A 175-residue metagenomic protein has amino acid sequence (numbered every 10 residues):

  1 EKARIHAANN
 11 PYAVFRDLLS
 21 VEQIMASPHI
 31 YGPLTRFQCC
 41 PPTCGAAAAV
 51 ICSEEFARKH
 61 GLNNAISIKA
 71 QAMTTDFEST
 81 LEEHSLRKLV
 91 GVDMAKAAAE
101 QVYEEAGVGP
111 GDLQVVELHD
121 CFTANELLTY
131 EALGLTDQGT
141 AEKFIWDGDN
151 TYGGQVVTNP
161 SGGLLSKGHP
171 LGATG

Functional and structural regions predicted by a protein language model:
E1-V90, E104-E105, P110-D112, Y130-T174: Acyl-thioester C-C bond-transforming condensing/cleaving domain
V90-A97: A general structural motif
D112-A132: Conserved beta-ketoacyl condensing-enzyme motif
